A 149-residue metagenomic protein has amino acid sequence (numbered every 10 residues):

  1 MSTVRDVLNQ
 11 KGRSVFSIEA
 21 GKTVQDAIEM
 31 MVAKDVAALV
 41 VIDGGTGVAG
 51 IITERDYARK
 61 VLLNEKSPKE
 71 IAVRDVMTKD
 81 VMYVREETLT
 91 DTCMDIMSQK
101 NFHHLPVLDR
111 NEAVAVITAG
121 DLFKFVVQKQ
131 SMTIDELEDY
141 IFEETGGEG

Functional and structural regions predicted by a protein language model:
M1, E29-M30, G44-G45, N64-K66 (+2 more regions): Short hydrophobic/aromatic-rich motifs at helix boundaries and adjacent loops
M1-R13, T53-Y83, L89-S98, A119-G149: Tandem CBS (Bateman) regulatory domains
V15-F16, A38-L39, A49, R74 (+2 more regions): Structural motif
I18-D35, I42, Y83-N101, L108: The conserved cystathionine-beta-synthase
K22-Q25, G45, D75-V76, N111 (+1 more regions): Residue-level signal for alpha-helical context at structural boundaries
M31-K34, L39-D56, M97, L105-L122: A glycine-centered beta-loop-beta connector
